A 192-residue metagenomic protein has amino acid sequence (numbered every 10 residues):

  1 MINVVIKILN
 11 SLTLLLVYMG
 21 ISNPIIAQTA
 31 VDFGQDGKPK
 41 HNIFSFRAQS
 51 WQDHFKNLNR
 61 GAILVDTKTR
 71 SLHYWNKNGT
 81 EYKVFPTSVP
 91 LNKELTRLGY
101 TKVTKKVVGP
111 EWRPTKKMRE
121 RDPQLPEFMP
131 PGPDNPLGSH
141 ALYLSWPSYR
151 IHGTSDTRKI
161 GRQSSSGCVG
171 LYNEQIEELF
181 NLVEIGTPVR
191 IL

Functional and structural regions predicted by a protein language model:
I2-I8, L12, L16-L192: N-terminal pre-domains immediately preceding structured catalytic cores
